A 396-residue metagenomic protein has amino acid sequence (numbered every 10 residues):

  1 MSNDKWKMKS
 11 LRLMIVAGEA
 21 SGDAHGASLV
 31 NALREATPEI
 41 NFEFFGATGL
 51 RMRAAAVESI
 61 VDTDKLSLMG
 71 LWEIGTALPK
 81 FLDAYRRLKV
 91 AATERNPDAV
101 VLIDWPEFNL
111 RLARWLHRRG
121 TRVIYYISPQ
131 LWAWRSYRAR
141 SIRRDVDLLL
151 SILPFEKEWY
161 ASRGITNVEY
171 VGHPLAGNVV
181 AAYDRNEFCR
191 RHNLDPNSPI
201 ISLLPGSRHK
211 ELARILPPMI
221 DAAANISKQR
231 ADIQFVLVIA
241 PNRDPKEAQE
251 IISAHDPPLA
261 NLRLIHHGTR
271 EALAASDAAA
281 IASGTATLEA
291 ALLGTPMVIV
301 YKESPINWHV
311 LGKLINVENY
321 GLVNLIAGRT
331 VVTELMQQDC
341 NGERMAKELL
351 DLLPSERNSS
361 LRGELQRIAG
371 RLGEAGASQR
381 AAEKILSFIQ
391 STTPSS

Functional and structural regions predicted by a protein language model:
N3-S396: Nucleotide-activated sugar donor-binding and catalytic core shared by glycosyltransferases and related lipid-linked
